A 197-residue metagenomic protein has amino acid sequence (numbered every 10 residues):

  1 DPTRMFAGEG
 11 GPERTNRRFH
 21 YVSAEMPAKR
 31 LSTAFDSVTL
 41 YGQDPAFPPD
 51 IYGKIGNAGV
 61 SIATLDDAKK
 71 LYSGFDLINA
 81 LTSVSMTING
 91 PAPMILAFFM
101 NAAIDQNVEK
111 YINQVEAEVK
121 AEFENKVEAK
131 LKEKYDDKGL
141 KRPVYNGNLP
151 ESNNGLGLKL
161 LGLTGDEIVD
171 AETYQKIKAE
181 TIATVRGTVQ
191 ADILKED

Functional and structural regions predicted by a protein language model:
D1-D197: Catalytic alpha/beta active-site cores
